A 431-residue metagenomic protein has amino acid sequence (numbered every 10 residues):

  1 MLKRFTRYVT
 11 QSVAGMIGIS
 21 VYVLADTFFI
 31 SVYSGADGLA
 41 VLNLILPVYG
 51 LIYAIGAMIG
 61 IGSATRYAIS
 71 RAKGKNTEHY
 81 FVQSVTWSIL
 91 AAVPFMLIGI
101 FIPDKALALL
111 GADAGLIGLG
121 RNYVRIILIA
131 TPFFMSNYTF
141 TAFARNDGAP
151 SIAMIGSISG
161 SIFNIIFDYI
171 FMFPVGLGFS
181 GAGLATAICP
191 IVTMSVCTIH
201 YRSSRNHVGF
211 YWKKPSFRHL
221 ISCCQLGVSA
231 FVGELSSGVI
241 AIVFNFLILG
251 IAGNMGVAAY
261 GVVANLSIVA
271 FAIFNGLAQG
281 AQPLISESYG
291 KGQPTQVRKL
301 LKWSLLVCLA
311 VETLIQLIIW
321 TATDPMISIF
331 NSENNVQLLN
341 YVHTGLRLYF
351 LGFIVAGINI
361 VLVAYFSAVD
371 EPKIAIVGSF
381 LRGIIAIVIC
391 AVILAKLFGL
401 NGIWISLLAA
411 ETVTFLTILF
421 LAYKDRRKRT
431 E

Functional and structural regions predicted by a protein language model:
M1-V13, Y67-A130, L177-V228, I285-G352 (+1 more regions): Short alpha-helical transmembrane segments in multi-pass integral membrane proteins
S12-I61, T65, A130-F134, I221-E287 (+3 more regions): Transmembrane helix-bundle signature of multi-pass secondary active exporters and lipid flippases
L24, Y33-A36, S70, N146-D147 (+5 more regions): Helix-loop interface residues and adjacent transmembrane-helix termini in multi-pass membrane transporters, primarily
T27, A36-L39, P150, F179 (+4 more regions): Membrane-helix interface/capping residues of multi-pass secondary transporters
L39-L97, F134-N146, P150-I152, Y260-L317 (+2 more regions): Small-residue-rich hydrophobic transmembrane alpha-helices
L51-A54, N164-D168, M194-T198, I268-A272 (+3 more regions): Hydrophobic transmembrane alpha-helices of multi-pass small-molecule transporters
G60, I126-R145, A153-S161, A182-C197 (+5 more regions): Short runs within selected transmembrane alpha-helices of multi-pass transporters and secretion channels
G99, A142, D168, M172 (+7 more regions): Structural signal for membrane-spanning alpha-helices in multi-pass inner-membrane proteins, emphasizing helix cores
